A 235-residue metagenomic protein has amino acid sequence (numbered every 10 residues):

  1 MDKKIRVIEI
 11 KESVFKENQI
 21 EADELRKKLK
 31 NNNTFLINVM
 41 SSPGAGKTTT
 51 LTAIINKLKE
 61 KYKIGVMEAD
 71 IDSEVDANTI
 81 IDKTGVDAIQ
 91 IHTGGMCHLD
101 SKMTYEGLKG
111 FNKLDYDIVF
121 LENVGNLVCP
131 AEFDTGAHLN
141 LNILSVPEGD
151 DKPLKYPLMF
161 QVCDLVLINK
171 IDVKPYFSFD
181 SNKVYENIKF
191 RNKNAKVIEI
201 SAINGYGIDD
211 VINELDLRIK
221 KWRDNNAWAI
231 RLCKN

Functional and structural regions predicted by a protein language model:
D2-K27, N32-M40, A45, I54-H138 (+2 more regions): Nucleotide-state-sensitive switch-loop elements of NTP-binding domains
T50: Hydrophobic positions on the alpha1 helix immediately C-terminal to the Walker A/P-loop
D70, N169, S201: Active-site glycine-centered loops adjacent to acidic/histidine catalytic or metal-binding residues that shape
Q90-H92, L144, N169: Short beta->alpha connector loops at strand-helix junctions that form conserved, small/polar/Pro-enriched
P130-A137, V146-N194: Conserved C-terminal guanine-recognition region of P-loop GTPase G domains, centered on the G4
V173-A229: Canonical P-loop GTPase G-domain recognition
A229-N235: Long, well-ordered amphipathic alpha-helical subdomains in the mid-to-C-terminal portions of large enzyme subunits
